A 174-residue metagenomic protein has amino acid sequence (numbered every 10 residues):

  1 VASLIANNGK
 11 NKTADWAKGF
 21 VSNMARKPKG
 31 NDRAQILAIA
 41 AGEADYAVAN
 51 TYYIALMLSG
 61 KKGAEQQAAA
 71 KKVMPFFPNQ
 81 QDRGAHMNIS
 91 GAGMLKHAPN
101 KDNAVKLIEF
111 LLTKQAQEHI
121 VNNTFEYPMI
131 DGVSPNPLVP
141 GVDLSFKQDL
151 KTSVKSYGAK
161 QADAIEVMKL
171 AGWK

Functional and structural regions predicted by a protein language model:
A2-P78: Ligand-binding pocket segment of bilobal, Venus flytrap-like solute-binding proteins
N7, N23, A38, G42 (+5 more regions): Structured segments of extracytoplasmic/periplasmic soluble domains in secreted or envelope-associated proteins
N11, G30-R33, V48, H97-D102 (+2 more regions): Soluble non-cytosolic domains of exported or imported proteins
K18, L37, A41, D102-E109 (+3 more regions): Solvent-exposed, polar/charged alpha-helical surfaces in well-ordered, non-transmembrane soluble domains, broadly
Y52-A55, Q80-R83, P99, K114-Q117: Solvent-exposed loop/turn segments at secondary-structure junctions within structured extracellular/periplasmic domains
A68-P99: Flexible, solvent-exposed loop/hinge segments that line or gate ligand/substrate-binding clefts
S90-D149: Mature extracytoplasmic/periplasmic domains
P135-K174: Extracellular/periplasmic bilobal clamshell ligand-binding domains
